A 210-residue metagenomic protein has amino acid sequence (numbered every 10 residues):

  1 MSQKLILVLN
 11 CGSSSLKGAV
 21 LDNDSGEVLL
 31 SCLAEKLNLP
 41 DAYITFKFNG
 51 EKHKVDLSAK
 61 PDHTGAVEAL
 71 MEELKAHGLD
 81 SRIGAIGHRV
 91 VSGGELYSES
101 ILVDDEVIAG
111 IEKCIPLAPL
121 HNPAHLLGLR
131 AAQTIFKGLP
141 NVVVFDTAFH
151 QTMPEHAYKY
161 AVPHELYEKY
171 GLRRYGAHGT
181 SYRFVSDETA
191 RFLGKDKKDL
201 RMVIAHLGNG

Functional and structural regions predicted by a protein language model:
S2-L7: Extreme N-terminal starter segment of soluble prokaryotic enzymes
N10, A34, I86, D146: Residue-level signal for inorganic ion chemistry
C11-L16, G210: Ser/Thr-glycine-rich phosphate-binding loops at phosphate-binding pockets of nucleotides, nucleotide cofactors
S15-K60: Short glycine-rich, Thr/Ser-proximal phosphate-binding strand/loop in the N-terminal lobe of ATP-dependent enzymes
N49-R89: Glycine-rich, N-terminal phosphate-binding loop and its surrounding beta-alpha-beta segment
K60-T64, E68, D80, I101 (+3 more regions): Electropositive phosphate-/nucleotide-binding environments in soluble metabolic enzymes
L74-H121, V142, A148-A157: Short beta-strand-loop/turn "lid" adjacent to the catalytic site in phosphate-handling enzymes
N122-P123, L129-G210: Phosphate-binding/catalytic loop of phosphoryl-transfer enzymes
